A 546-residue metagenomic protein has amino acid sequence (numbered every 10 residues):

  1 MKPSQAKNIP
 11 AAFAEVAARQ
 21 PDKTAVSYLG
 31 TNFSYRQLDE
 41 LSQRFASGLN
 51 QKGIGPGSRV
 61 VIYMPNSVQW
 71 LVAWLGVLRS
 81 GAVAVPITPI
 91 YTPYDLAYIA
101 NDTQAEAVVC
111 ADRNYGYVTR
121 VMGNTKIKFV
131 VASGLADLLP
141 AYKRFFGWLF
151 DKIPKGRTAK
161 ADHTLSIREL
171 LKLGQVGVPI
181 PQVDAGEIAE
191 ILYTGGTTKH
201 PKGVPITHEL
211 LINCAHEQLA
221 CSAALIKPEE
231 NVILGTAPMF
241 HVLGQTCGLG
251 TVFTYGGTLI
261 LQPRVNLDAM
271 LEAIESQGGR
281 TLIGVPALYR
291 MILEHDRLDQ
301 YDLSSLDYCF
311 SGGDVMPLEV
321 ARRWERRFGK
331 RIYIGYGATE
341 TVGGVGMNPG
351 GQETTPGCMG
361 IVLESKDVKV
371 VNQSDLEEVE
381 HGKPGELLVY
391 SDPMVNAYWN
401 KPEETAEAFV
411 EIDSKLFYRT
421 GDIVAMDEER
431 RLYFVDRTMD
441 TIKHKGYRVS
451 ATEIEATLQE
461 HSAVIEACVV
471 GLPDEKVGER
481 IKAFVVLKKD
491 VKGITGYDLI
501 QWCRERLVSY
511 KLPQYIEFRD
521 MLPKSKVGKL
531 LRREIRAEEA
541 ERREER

Functional and structural regions predicted by a protein language model:
Q5, D22-S67, L71-L75, T92-A97 (+1 more regions): Conserved AMP-binding/adenylate-forming core of the ANL superfamily
Q51-K52, R79-E169, K489: Structural core segment of the AMP-binding/adenylate-forming
K52-I54, S58, G174-G186, I191-G235 (+1 more regions): Conserved adenylate-forming
R59, P65-V85, P89-P93, N101-A107 (+5 more regions): A short helix-loop-beta submotif of the ANL/AMP-binding
Y91, V108-C110, L282, S391 (+7 more regions): AMP-binding/adenylate-forming catalytic core of the ANL superfamily
I212-V232, F240-T281, H295: Conserved AMP-binding/adenylation subdomain of ANL enzymes
S276-G284, L293-T354, D367: Gly/Ser/Thr-rich phosphate-binding loop
I361-S365, D375-F409, V449: Conserved ATP/PPi-binding loop(s) of AMP-dependent carboxylate-activating enzymes
